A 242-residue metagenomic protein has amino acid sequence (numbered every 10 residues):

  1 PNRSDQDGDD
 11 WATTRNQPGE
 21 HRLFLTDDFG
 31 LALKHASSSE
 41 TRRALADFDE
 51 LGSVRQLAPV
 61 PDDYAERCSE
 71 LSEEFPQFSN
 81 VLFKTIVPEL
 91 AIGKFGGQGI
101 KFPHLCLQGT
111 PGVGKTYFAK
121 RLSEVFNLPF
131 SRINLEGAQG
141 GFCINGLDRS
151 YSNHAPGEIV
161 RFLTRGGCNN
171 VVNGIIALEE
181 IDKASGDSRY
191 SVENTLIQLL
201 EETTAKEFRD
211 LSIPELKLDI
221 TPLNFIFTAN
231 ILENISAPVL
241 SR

Functional and structural regions predicted by a protein language model:
D9-E66: Interdomain "pre-motor" coupling segment immediately N-terminal to P-loop NTPase/helicase cores
P61-Q108: Pre-Walker A (pre-P-loop) alpha-helix and adjacent loop at the N terminus of AAA/AAA+ ATPase modules, a conserved
I100-L135, A237: Walker A/P-loop
V125-E158, F162: AAA+/P-loop NTPase substrate/partner-engagement loops
L128, Q198, S236-R242: A short helix-turn-beta junction within AAA+ P-loop NTPase domains corresponding to the substrate/partner-engaging
S150-G186: Conserved nucleotide-sensing/catalytic segment adjacent to the nucleotide-binding pocket in NTP-handling enzymes
T164, C168-N173, F208-T228: AAA+/SF3 P-loop NTPase mechanochemical coupling elements
L178-L218: Conserved catalytic/switch belt of AAA+ P-loop NTPases
